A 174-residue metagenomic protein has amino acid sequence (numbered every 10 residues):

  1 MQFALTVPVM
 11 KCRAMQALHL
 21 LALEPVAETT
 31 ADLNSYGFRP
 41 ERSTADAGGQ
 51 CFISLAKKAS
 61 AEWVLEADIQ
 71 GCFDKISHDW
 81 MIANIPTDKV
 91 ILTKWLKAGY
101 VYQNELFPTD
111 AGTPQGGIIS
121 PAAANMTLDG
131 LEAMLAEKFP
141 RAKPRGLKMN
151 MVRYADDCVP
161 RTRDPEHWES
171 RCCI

Functional and structural regions predicted by a protein language model:
F3-P8, E62: N-terminal core-binding DNA-recognition domain of tyrosine site-specific recombinases/integrases
V7-L18, T44, F52, I82: Duplex nucleic acid-engaging cores and interfaces of nucleic-acid transaction enzymes
K11, A22-L23, A27, L55 (+1 more regions): Generic hydrophobic/packing signal
A14-L23, A123-A124: Active/ligand-binding-proximal structured segments within catalytic/core domains that scaffold catalytic residues
L20, E24-P25, D129, A133: Short, intrinsically disordered, mixed-charge
L21-G37: Charged boundary/loop elements
T30-N34, D46-I174: Conserved polymerase palm-domain catalytic core
P40-D46: Active-site beta-loop-alpha junctions of metal-dependent nucleic acid enzymes, especially the RNase H-like/DDE
